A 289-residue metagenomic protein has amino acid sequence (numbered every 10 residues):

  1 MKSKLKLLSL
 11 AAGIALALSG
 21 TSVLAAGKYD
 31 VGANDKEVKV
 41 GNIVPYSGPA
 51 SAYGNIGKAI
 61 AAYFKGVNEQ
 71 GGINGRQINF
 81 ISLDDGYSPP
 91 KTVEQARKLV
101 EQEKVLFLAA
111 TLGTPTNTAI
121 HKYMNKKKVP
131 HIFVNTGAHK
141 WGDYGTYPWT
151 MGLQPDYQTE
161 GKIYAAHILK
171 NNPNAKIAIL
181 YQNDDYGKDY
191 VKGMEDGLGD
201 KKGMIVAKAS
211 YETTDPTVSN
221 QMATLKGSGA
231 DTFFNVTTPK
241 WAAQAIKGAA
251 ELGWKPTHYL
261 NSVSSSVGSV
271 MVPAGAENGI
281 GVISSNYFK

Functional and structural regions predicted by a protein language model:
M1-K39, E69: Short, low-complexity disordered leader/linker segments with a strong preference for bacterial N-terminal type II
A26-K28, E37, A52-K58, Q70-D143 (+3 more regions): Beta-alpha junction/loop-to-helix N-cap segments that form part of ligand/metal-binding clefts
K36-N55, K176-L180: Short beta-strand segments enriched in small/hydrophobic residues
I43-Y46, L83-G86, A110-G113, V134-G137 (+6 more regions): Active-site-proximal beta-strand/loop segments in catalytic clefts of secreted hydrolases
P49-A59, D185-D189: Glycine- and acidic-residue-enriched helix-capping/strand-helix junction motifs
V67-N74, K127-V129, L198-M204, A250-P256 (+1 more regions): Short helix-capping segments at alpha-helix termini
K91-E94, H139-G142, P148-G253: Extracellular/periplasmic Venus flytrap/periplasmic-binding protein
A249-K289: Extracellular/periplasmic periplasmic-binding protein-like sensory domains
